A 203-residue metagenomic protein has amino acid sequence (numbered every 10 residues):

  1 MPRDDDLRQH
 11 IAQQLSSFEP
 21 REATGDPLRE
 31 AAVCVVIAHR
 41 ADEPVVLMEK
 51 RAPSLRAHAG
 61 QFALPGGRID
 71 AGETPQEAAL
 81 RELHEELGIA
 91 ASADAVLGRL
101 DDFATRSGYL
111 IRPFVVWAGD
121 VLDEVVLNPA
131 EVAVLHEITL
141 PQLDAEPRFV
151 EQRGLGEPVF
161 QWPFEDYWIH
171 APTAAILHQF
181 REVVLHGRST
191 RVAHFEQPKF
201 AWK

Functional and structural regions predicted by a protein language model:
M1-A63, G67-E85, I89-E124, Q161-K203: N-terminal leader/linker segments that precede catalytic domains of diphosphate-processing enzymes
L127-Y167, K199: NUDIX/MutT-family hydrolases
